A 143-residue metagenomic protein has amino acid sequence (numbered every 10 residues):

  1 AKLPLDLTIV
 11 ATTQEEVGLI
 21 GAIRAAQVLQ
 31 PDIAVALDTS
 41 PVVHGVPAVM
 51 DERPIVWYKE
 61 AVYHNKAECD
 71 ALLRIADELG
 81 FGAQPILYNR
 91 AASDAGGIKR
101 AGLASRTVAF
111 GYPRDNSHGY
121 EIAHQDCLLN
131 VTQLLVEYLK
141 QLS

Functional and structural regions predicted by a protein language model:
A1-Y58, A95: Acidic/histidine-rich catalytic neighborhood of metal-dependent amide-processing enzymes
P54-T132, V136-L142: Active-site-adjacent substrate-binding region of metalloamidase/peptidase-like peptide-processing proteins
